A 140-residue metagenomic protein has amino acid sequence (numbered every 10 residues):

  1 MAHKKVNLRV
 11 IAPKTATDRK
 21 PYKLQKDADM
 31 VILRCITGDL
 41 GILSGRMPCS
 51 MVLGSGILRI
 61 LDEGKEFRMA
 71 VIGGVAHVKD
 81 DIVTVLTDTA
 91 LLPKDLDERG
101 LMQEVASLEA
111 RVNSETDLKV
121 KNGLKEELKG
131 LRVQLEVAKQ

Functional and structural regions predicted by a protein language model:
M1-I11: N-terminal export/targeting signal detector
I11-S107: Compact, glycine-rich, soluble single-domain proteins
L91-Q140: Acidic/glycine-rich phosphate/pyrophosphate-binding loops and surrounding catalytic core that coordinate Mg2+
